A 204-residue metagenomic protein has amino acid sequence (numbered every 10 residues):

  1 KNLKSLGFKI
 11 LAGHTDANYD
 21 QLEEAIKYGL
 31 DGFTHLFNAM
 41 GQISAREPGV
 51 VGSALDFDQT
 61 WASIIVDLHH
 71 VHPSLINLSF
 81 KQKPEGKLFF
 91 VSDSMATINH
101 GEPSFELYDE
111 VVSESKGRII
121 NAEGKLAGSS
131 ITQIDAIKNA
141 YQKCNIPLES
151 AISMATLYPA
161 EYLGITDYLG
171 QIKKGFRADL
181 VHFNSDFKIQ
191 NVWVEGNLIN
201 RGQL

Functional and structural regions predicted by a protein language model:
K1-H100: Active-site core of metal-dependent hydrolases
D31, D179, Q190: Conserved acidic residues
G49-I64, F80-F176, L180-F183: His/Asp/Glu-enriched, well-ordered alpha-helical/loop segment that forms or immediately abuts the divalent-metal
S185-F187: Short, small/polar residue-rich loop motifs at catalytic or cofactor-binding pockets
